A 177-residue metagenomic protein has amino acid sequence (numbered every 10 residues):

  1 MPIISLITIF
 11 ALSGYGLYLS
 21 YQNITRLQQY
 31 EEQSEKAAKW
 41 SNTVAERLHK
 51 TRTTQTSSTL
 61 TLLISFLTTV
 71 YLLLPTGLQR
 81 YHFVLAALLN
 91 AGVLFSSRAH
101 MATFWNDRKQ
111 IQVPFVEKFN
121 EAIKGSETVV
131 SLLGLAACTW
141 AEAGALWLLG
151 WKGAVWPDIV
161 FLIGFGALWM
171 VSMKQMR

Functional and structural regions predicted by a protein language model:
M1-G16, N42-R47: Cytosolic juxtamembrane helix and N-cap/initiation of the first transmembrane helix
M1-P2, I159-R177: Cytosol/nucleoplasm-facing, intrinsically disordered, low-complexity tails of endomembrane-system membrane proteins
P2, S13-L19, R26, T51-T69: Eukaryotic extended alpha-helical scaffolding/oligomerization regions that serve as protein-protein assembly interfaces
I9-Q28, A143-L149: N-terminal signal-anchor/start-transfer transmembrane helix
S13-G16, E35, L135, G164: Alpha-helical structural elements
L19-T54: Interfacial loop at the N-terminal end of multi-pass membrane proteins
Q22-T25, F95-T103, W169-Q175: Juxtamembrane membrane-interface segments at transmembrane alpha-helix termini
T54, T59, S65-I163: Eukaryotic polytopic
